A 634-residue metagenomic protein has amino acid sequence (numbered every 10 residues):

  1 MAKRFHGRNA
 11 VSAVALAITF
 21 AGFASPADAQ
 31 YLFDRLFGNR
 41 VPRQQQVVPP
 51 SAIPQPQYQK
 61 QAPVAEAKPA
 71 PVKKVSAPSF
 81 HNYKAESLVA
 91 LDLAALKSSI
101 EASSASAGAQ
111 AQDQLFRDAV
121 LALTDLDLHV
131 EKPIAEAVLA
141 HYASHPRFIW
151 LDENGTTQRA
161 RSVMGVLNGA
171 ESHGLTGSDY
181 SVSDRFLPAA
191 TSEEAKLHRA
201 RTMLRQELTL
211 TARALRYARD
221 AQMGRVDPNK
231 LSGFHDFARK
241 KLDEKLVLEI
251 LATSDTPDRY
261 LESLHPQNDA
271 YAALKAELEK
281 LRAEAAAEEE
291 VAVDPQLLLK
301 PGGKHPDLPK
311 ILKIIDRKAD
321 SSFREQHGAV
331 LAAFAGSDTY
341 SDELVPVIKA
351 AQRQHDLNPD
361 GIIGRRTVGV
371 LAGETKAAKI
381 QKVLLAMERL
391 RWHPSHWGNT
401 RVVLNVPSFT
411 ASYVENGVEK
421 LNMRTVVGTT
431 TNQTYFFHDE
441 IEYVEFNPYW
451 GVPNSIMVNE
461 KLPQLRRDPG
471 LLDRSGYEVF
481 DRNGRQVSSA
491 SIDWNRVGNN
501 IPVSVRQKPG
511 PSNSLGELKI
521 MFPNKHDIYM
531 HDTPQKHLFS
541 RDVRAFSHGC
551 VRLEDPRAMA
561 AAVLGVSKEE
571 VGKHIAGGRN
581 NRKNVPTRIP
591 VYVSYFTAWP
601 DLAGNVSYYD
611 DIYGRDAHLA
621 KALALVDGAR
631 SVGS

Functional and structural regions predicted by a protein language model:
A2, Q30, D34-K132, V138-S144 (+4 more regions): Well-ordered beta-sheet/strand-loop patches within structured domains
A2-A13: Bacterial N-terminal signal peptides that target proteins for export
S12-G22: Bacterial N-terminal signal peptides
F23-A29: Sec/Tat signal peptide C-region and signal peptidase I cleavage site
I149-R225, H235: A cross-kingdom signal targeting lumenal/periplasmic-facing segments of multi-pass membrane and secretory-pathway
P228-K230: Short glycine-rich, low-complexity/disordered patches
